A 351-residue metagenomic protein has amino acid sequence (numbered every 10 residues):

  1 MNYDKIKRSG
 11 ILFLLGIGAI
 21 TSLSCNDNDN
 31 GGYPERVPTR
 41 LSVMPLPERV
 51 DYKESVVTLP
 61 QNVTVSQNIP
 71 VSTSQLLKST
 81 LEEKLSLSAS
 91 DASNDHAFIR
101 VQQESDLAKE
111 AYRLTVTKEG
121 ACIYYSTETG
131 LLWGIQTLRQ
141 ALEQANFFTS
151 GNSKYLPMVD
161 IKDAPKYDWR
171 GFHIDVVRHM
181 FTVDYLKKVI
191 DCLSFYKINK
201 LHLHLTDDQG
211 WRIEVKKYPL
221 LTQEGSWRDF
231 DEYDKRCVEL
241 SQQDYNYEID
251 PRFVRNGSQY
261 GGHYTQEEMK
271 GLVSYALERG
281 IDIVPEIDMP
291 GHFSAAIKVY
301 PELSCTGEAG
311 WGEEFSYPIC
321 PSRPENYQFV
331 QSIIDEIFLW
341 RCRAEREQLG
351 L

Functional and structural regions predicted by a protein language model:
M1-V37: Bacterial Sec-dependent N-terminal signal peptides
S9, L14, G18-L23, N68 (+4 more regions): Compositionally biased, intrinsically disordered low-complexity segments
L12, E82, S86-S90, C342 (+1 more regions): Residue-level recognition of short, structured coil/turn motifs that connect secondary structure elements
L14, F98-R100, I190, K200: Residue-level detection of beta-strand scaffold positions
G16-G18, S86, N146, G350: Short, flexible coil/linker elements and helix-boundary hinge sites characteristic of intrinsically disordered
C25-R170: Acidic, contiguous N-terminal accessory segments
L107, A111, T115-P318, P324-F329 (+2 more regions): Feature activates predominantly on carbohydrate-active enzymes
